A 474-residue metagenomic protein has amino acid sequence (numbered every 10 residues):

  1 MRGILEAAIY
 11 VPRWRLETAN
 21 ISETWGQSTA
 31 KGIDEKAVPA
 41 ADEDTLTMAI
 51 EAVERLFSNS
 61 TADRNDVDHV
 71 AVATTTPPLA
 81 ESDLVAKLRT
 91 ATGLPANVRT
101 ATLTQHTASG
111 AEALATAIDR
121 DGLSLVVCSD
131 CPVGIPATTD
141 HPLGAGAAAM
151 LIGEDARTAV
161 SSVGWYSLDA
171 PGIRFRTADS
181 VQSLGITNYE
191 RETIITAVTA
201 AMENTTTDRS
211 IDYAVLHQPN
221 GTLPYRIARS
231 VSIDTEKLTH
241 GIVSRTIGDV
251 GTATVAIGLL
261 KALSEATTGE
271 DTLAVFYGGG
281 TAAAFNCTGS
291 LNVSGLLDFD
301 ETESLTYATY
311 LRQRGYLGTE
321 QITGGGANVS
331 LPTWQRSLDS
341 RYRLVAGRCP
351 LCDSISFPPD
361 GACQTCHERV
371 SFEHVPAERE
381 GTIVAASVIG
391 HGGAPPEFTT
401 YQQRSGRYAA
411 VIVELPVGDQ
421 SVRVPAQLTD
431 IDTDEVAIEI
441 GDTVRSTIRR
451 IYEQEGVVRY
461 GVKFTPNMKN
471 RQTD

Functional and structural regions predicted by a protein language model:
M1-E43, D140-E192, T267, Y277 (+1 more regions): Condensing-enzyme catalytic core mediating Claisen C-C bond formation in acyl metabolism
T45-Q105, D208-S230: Conserved beta-ketoacyl condensing-enzyme motif
T45-T61, R191-T207, G258, A262: Short, well-ordered amphipathic alpha-helical segments that serve as non-catalytic structural scaffolds within diverse
P77, N97, T102-G122, D140 (+1 more regions): Claisen-condensing/thiolase-fold acyl-transfer catalytic domains that form or cleave C-C bonds in fatty acid
T323-T382: Cys/His-rich short segments
E380-D432: Glycine-rich active-site loops that engage anionic ligands at enzyme catalytic sites
D430-R445: Short nucleic-acid-contacting surface segments enriched for D/E, G, S/T with interspersed K/R
E439, T447-D474: OB-fold/S1-family single-stranded nucleic acid-binding modules
